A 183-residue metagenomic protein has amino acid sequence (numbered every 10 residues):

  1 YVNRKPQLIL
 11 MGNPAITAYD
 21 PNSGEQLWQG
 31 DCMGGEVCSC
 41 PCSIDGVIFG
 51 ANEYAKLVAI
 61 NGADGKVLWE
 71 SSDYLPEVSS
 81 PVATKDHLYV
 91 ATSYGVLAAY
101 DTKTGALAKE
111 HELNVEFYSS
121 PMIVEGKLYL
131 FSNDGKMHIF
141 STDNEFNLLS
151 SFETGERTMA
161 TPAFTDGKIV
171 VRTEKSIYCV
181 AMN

Functional and structural regions predicted by a protein language model:
Y1-C38, C42-F117, M122-T158, A163-N183: Extracytoplasmic/lumenal domain signature
